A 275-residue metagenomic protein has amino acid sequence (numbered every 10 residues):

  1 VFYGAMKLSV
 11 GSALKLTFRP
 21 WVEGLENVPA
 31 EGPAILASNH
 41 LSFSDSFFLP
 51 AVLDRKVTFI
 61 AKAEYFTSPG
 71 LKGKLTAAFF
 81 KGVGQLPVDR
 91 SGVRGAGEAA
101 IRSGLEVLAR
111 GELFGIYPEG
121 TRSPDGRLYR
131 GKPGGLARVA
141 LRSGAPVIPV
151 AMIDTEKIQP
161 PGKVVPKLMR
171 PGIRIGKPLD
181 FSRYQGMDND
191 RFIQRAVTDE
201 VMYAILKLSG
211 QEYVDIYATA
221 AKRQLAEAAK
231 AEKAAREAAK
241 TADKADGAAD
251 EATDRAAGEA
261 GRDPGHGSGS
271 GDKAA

Functional and structural regions predicted by a protein language model:
V1-E23, R55, K72-V83: A transmembrane-helix-recognition feature enriched in membrane-embedded lipid enzymes and envelope glyco-/phospholipid
L14-K15, A51, K81, E106 (+1 more regions): Solvent-exposed polar/charged
K15-V22, G95-E98, E156-K157: Short gly/ser/thr-rich secondary-structure transition/capping motifs
P20-L25, D45-S46, G73, I101-S103 (+2 more regions): A generic local structural motif
E26, A63, D89, A151 (+1 more regions): Residues at the C-termini of beta-strands that transition into short coil/loop
V28-V93: Catalytic core of membrane glycerolipid acyltransferases/transacylases, capturing the structured, soluble-facing
E98-A275: Non-catalytic C-terminal accessory region of glycerolipid acyltransferases and related lyso-lipid remodeling enzymes
